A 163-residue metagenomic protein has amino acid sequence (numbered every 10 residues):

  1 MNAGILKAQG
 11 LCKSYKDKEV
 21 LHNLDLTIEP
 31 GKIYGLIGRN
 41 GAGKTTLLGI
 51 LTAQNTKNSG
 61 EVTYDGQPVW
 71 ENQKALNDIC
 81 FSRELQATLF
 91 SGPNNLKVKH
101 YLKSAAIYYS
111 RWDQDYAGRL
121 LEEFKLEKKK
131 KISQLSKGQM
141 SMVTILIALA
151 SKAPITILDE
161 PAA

Functional and structural regions predicted by a protein language model:
L6, L21-N23: Conserved structural motif at the start of ABC-family nucleotide-binding domains
C12-K18, Y64: Conserved A-loop
Y34-R39: The feature captures the beta-strand-to-loop junction immediately N-terminal to the Walker
T52-A53, G60-E71: Conserved ABC transporter NBD signature motif
K74-N77, R83-V143: ABC-family P-loop ATPase nucleotide-binding domains
L149-P154: A short, proline-enriched helix->beta-strand linker immediately N-terminal to the Walker B motif in ABC-type P-loop
T156-E160: Catalytic Walker B motif of ABC-type/P-loop ATPase nucleotide-binding domains
